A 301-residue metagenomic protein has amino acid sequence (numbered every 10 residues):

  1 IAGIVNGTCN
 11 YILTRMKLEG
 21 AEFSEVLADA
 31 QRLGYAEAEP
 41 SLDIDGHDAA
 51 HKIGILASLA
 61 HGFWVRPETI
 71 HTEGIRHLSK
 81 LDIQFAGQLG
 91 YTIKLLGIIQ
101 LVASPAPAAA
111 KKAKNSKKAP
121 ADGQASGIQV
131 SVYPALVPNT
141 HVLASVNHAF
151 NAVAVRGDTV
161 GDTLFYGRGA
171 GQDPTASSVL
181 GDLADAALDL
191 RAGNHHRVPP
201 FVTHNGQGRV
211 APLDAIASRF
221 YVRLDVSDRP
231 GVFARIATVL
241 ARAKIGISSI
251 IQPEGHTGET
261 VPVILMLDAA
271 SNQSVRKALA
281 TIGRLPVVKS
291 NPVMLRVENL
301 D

Functional and structural regions predicted by a protein language model:
I1-T14: Rossmann-fold dinucleotide-binding core
G3, L18-E25, I44-K52, E73 (+8 more regions): Conserved active-site and cofactor/substrate-binding residues in soluble primary-metabolism enzymes
G7, I53, I282: A residue-level signal for conserved active-site and pocket-lining positions in enzyme catalytic cores
R15-M16, V26-P107, K111-K112, K117-S145 (+1 more regions): Substrate-binding/catalytic subdomain of NAD(P)-dependent oxidoreductase enzymes
A110, K118, S178, L183-D301: A conserved regulatory-domain signal marking ACT and ACT-like small-molecule sensing domains and adjacent regulatory
N139, G161-T163, G167-D173: Glycine-rich phosphate/pyrophosphate-binding beta-alpha loops
L143-N147, V155, P212-D214, E254-G255: Replace "in large, NTP-powered and nucleic-acid-processing enzymes" with "in large, NTP-powered factors and other
V155-Y166, L180: An anion-binding loop in the catalytic cleft
